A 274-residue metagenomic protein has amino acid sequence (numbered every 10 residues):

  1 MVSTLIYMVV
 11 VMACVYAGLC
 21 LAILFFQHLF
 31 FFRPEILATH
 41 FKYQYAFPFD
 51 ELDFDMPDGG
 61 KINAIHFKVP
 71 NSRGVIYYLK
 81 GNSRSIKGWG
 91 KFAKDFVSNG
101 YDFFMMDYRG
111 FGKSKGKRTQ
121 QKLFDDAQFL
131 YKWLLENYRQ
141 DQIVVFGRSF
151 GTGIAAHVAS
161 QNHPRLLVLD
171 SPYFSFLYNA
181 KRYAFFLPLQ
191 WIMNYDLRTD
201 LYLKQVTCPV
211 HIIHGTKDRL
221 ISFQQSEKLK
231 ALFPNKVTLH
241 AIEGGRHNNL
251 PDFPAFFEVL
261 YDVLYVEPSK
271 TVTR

Functional and structural regions predicted by a protein language model:
M8-D55: An N-terminal hydrophobic leader/cap segment in hydrolases
P57-L134, F146-R148, T152, A159: Membrane-embedded segments
F92, T199, C208, S222-A231: Short alpha-helix in the alpha/beta-hydrolase fold that links the catalytic acid
V168-Y178, T199, G245: Active-site nucleophile loop of the alpha/beta-hydrolase fold
V206, I212-H214, D218: Short beta-strand/loop motif that positions the catalytic acidic residue of the alpha/beta-hydrolase fold
K217-I221, H247-N248: Acidic catalytic loop of the alpha/beta-hydrolase fold
L239-G245: Short glycine-rich catalytic loops that host catalytic nucleophiles or stabilize transition states across multiple
G245-A255: Catalytic histidine-centered segment of alpha/beta-hydrolase-like enzymes
